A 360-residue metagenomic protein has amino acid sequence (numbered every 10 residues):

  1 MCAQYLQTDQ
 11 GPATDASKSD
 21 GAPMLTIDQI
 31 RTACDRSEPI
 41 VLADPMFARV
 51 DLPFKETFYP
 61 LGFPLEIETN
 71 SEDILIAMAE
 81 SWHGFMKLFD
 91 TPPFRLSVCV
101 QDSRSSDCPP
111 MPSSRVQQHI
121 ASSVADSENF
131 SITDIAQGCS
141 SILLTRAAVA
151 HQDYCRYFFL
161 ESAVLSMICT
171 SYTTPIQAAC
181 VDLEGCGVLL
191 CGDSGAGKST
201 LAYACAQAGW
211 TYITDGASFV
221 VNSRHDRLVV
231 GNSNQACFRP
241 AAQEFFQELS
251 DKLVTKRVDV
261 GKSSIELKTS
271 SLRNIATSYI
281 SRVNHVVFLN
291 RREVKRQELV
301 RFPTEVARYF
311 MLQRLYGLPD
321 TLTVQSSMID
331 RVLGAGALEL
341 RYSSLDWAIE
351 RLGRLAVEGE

Functional and structural regions predicted by a protein language model:
C2-L6, G21-S194, Q207-T211, S218-E360: A noncatalytic interaction/capping subdomain that flanks phosphate/NTP-handling catalytic cores
K198: Conserved lysine of the Walker
L201-A202: Post-Walker A alpha-helix
